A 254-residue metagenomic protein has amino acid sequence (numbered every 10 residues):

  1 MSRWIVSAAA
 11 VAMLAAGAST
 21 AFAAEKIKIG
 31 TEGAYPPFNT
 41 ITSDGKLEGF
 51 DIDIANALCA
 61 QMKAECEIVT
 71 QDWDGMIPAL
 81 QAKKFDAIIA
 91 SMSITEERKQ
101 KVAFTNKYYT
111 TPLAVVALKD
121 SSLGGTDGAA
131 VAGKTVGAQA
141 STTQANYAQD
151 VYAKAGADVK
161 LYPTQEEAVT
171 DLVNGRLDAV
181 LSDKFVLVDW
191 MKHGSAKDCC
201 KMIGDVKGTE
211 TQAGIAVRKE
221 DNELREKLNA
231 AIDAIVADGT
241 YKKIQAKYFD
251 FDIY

Functional and structural regions predicted by a protein language model:
L14, E65, T143-K160, I203 (+1 more regions): Ligand-binding clefts/hinges and TM-proximal coupling segments of bilobed small-molecule sensing domains
A24-S91, D238: Extracytoplasmic small-molecule ligand-binding "clamshell" domains of the periplasmic binding protein/Venus flytrap
K28-T31, G128-Q144: Short loop->beta-strand "edge-of-pocket" segments that line small-molecule binding or catalytic clefts across diverse
I41, A55-K63, Q144-Y162, M191-A196: Ligand-binding cleft/hinge of the Venus flytrap
I52, E67-P78, L123-G124, V159-N174: Short helix-initiation/N-cap motifs at beta->coil->alpha
A60, E65-A130, K201, V206-K207: Acidic, polar ligand-binding/catalytic clefts
G75, A90-Q100, Q149-D150, V173 (+1 more regions): A ligand-binding cleft/hinge motif common to bilobed small-molecule-binding domains
T110-A117, K184, K192-D233, F249-Y254: Periplasmic-binding protein-like
